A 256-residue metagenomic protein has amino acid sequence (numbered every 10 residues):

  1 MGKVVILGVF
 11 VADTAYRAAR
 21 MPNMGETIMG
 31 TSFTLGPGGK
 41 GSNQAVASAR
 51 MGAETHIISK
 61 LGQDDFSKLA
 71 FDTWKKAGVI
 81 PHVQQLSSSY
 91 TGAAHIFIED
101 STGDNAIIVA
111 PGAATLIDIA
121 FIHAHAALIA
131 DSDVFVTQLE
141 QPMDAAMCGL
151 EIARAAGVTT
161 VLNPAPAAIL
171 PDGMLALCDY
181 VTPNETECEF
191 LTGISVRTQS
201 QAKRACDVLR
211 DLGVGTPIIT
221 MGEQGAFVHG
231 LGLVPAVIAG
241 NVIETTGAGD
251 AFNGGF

Functional and structural regions predicted by a protein language model:
M1-K60, D65-F71, K75-K76, A239-I243: Glycine-rich phosphate/adenosyl-contacting loop at the front of the ribokinase-like
M1-V4, A168-D172, Q199-F256: Conserved phosphate-binding/catalytic region of the ribokinase-like
A45-A53, E189-F190, I243-F256: Short, small-residue alpha-helix embedded
T73-S88: A glycine-rich helix N-cap at a beta->alpha junction
Q85-L86, I96-V134: Conserved phosphate-binding/catalytic loop of the ribokinase/pfkB sugar-kinase fold
F121, V134-R204, Q224-A226: Conserved beta-alpha-beta core of the PfkB/ribokinase-like small-molecule kinase fold
